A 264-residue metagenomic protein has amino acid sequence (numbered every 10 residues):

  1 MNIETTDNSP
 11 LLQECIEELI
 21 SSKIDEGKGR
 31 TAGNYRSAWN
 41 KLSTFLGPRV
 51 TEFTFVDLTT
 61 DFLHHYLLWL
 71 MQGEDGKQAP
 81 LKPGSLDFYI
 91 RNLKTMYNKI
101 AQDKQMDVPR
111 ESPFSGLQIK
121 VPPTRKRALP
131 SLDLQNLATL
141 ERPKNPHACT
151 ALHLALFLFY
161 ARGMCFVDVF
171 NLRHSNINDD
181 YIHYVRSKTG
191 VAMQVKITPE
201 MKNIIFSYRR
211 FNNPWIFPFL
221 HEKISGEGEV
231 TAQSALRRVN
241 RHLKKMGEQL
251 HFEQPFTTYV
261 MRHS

Functional and structural regions predicted by a protein language model:
M1-P10: N-terminal helical hairpins
E17-R30, N40-R125, L140-P143: N-terminal core-binding DNA-recognition domain of tyrosine recombinases/integrases
V56, K120-T139, V191-T198, N213-I216: DNA breakage-rejoining catalytic core of tyrosine-based enzymes
L63, L93, V169, T258-S264: Short, basic/aromatic-rich helical patch in the C-terminal catalytic core of site-specific tyrosine
N98-D107, L158-D179: Short, charged phosphate-coordinating catalytic segments
P113-F166: Basic, Lys/Arg- and aromatic-enriched nucleic-acid-binding interface segment
K144-P146, N240-H263: Short, basic (Lys/Arg/His-rich) helix/loop patches that form interaction surfaces in the mid-to-C-terminal regions
T189-S207, P214-K245: C-terminal catalytic core of Y-nucleophile DNA break-rejoin enzymes
